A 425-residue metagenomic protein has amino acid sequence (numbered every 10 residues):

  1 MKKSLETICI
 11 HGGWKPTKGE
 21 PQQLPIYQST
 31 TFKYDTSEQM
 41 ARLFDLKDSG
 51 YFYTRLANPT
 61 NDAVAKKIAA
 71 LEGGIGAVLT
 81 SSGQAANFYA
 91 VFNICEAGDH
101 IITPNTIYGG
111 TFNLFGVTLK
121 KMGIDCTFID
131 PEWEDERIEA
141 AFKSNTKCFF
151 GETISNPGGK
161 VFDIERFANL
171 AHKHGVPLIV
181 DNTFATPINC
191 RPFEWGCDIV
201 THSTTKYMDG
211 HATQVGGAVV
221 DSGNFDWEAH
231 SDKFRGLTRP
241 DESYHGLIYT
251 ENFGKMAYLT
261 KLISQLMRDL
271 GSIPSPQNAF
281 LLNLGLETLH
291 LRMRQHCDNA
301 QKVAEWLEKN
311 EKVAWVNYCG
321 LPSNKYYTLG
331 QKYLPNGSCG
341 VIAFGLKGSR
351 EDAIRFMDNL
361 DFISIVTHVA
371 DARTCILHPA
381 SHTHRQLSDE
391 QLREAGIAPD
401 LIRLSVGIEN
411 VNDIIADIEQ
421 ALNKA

Functional and structural regions predicted by a protein language model:
M1-N58, K66: N-terminal "arm"/small-domain region of PLP-dependent enzymes with the aminotransferase-like
E6-K15, A77-K309: Conserved PLP-enzyme active-site core in the AAT-like
T36-F88, G110-T118: Conserved N-terminal alpha-helix of the aminotransferase class I/II PLP-enzyme fold
D48, G337-V341, P399-R403: Short, solvent-exposed beta-strand edge segments and adjacent coil->beta transition regions
G116-V117, D125-T127, S144-K147, R292 (+3 more regions): PLP-dependent enzyme catalytic core of the Aspartate aminotransferase-like
F149, G217-V219, V316, I342 (+1 more regions): Well-ordered beta-strand positions enriched in small/hydrophobic/aromatic, beta-favoring residues
L270-I273, Q277-A279, L284, T288 (+3 more regions): Conserved small-domain helix->loop->beta segment predominantly found in fold-type I
